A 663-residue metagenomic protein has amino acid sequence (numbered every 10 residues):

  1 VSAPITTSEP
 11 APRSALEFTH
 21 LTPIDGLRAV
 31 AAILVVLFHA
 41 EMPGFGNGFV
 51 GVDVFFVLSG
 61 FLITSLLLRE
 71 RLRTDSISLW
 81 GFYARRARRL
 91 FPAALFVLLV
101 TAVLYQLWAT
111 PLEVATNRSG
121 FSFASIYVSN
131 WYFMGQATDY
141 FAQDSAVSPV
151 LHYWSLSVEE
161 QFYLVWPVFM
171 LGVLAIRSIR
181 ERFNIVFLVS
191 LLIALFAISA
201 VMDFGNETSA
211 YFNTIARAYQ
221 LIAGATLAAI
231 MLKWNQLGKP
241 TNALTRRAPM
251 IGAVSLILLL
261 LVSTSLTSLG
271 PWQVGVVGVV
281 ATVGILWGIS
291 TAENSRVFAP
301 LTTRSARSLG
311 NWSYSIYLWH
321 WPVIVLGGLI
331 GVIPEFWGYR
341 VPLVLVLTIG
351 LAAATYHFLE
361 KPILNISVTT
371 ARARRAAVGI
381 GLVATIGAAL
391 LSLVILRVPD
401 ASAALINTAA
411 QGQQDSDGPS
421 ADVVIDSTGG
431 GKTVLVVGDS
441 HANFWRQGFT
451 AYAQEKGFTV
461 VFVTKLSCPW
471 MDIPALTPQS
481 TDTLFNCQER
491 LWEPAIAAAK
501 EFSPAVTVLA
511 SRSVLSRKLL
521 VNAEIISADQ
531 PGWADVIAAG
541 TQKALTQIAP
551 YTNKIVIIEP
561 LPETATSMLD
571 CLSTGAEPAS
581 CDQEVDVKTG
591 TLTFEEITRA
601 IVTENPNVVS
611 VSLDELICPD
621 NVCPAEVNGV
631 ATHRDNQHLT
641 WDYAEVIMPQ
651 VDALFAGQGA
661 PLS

Functional and structural regions predicted by a protein language model:
S2-A371, P661: Membrane-interface helix/loop caps of multi-pass membrane proteins
S2-I5, L266-L269, G331-H357, K361-S663: Extracellular/periplasmic envelope-modification machinery, especially enzymes that add or remove acyl/ester groups on
